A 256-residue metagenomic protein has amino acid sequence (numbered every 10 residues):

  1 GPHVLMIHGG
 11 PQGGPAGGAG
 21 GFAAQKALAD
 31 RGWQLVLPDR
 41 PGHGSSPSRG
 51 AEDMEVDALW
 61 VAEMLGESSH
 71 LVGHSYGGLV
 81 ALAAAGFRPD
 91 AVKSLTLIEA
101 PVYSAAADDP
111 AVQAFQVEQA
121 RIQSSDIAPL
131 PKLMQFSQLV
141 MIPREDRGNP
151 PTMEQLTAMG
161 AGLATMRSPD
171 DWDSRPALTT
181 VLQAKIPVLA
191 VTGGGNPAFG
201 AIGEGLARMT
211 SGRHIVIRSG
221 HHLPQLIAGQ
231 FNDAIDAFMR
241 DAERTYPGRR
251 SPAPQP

Functional and structural regions predicted by a protein language model:
G1-P47: Conserved HGGG/HGGXW glycine-rich cap/lid loop of the alpha/beta-hydrolase fold
Q34-H70: Active-site loop/oxyanion-hole signature of alpha/beta-hydrolase fold enzymes
L71-G73, I98: Short beta-strand immediately N-terminal to the catalytic nucleophile in serine-hydrolase-like folds
G73-G77, A81: Gly/Ala-rich beta-loop-alpha elbow adjacent to hydrolase catalytic centers
A84-F87, A91-S124: Flexible "cap/lid" loop of the alpha/beta hydrolase fold
I127-R167: Conserved alpha/beta-hydrolase catalytic His-Asp/Glu region
T152-T210, I215-P224: Conserved serine/cysteine hydrolase catalytic core
S211-P256: Catalytic active-site module of serine/aspartate enzymes centered on a nucleophile-bearing elbow/loop
